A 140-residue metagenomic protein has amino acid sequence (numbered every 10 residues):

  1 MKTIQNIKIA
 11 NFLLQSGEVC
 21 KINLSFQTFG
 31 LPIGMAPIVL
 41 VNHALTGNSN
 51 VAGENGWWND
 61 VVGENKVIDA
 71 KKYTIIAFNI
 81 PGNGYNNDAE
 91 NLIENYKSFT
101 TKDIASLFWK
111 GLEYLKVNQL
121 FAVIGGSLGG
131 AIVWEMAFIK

Functional and structural regions predicted by a protein language model:
M1-I38: Catalytic-loop region of hydrolases
C20, G34, A70, L115-N118: Structured loop/turn residues at beta-strand edges in well-structured enzyme cores
Q27-Y85: N-terminal cap/lid subdomain of alpha/beta-hydrolase-fold enzymes
T46-N50, L115, K140: A generic secondary-structure signal for well-formed alpha-helical elements
E54-W57, E90-L92, F138: Short, glycine/charged-enriched secondary-structure capping and boundary segments
K66-L112: Cap/lid segment of the alpha/beta-hydrolase catalytic domain
K102-F121, E135, I139: Conserved acidic catalytic loop of the alpha/beta-hydrolase fold
G125-E135: Glycine-rich nucleophile elbow surrounding the catalytic serine of serine-hydrolase chemistry
